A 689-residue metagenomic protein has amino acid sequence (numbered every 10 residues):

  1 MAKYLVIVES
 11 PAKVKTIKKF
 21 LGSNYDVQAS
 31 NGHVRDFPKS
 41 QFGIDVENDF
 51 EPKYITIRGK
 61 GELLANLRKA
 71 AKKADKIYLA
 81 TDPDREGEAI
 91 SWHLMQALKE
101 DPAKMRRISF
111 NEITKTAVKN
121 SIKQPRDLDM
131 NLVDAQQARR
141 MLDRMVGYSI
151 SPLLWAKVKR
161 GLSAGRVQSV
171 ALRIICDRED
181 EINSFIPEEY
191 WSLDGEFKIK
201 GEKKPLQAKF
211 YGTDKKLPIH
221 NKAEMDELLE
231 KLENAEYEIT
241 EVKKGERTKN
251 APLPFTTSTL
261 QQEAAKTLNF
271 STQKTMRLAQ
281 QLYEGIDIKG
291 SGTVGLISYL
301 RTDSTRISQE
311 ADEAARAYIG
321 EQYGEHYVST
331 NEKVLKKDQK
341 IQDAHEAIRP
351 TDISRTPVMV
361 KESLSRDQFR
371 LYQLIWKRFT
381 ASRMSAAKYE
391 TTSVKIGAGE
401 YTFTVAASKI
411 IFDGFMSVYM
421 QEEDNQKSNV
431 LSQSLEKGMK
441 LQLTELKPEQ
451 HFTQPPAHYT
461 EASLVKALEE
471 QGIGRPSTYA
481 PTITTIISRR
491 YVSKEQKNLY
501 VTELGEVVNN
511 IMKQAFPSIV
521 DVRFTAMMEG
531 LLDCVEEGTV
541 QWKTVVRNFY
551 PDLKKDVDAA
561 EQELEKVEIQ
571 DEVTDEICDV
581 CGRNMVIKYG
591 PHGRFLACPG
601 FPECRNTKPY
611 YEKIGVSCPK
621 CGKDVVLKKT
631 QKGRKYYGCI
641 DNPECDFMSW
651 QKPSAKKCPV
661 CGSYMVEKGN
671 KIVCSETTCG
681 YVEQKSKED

Functional and structural regions predicted by a protein language model:
M1-R140, S149, G212, K216 (+1 more regions): Intrinsically disordered, low-complexity regulatory segments
A2-Y4, T16, Y25, S151 (+4 more regions): Basic, low-complexity terminal or inter-domain segments flanking catalytic cores
T16-F20, N66, A89-A97, A117-S121 (+9 more regions): Alpha-helical scaffold elements adjacent to nucleotide-binding pockets in ATP/GTP-utilizing enzyme cores
D82-P83, K159-S163, K244-L253, A265-S271 (+1 more regions): Conserved short loop/turn motifs at secondary-structure junctions
I113, A117-G195, K244-G245: C-terminal or mid-to-C-terminal helical accessory/interaction module adjacent to the motor/catalytic core
R139-S149, V167, F197, R247-T259 (+6 more regions): Core structural elements
K215-L253, M439: Metal- or metallocofactor-binding catalytic centers and their adjacent structured scaffolds across diverse enzyme
I239-V242, A251-A264, S291-L300, P455-A467: Short acidic, hydrophobic short linear motifs in intrinsically disordered regions
